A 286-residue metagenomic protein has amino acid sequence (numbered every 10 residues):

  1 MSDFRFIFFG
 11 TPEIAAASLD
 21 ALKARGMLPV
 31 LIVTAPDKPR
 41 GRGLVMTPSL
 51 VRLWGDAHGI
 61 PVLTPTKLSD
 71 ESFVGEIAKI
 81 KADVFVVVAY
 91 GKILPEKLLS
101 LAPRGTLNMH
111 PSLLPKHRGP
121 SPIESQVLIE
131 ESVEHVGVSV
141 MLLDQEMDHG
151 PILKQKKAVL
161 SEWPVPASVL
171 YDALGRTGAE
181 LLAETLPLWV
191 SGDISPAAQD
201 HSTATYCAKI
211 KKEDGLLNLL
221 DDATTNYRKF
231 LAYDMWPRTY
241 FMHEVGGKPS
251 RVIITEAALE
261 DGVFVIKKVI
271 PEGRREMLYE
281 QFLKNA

Functional and structural regions predicted by a protein language model:
M1-R42: N-terminal Rossmann-like dinucleotide-binding module
F4, R25-L28, V84-A204: Donor/substrate-binding cores of folate-linked one-carbon enzymes
G10, I32, G55, F85 (+7 more regions): A residue-level signal for conserved active-site and pocket-lining positions in enzyme catalytic cores
K38-D56: N-terminal beta-loop-helix "entrance" segment that forms/cooperates in small-molecule cofactor or anionic ligand
L63-S72: Glycine-rich, highly charged phosphate/nucleotide-binding loops
E71-K81: Short amphipathic alpha-helix with an adjacent loop that forms part of the alpha/beta core around
Q199-L217: Flexible, acidic loop-helix segments that line cofactor/substrate-binding pockets
D214, L219-A286: An anion-binding loop in the catalytic cleft
